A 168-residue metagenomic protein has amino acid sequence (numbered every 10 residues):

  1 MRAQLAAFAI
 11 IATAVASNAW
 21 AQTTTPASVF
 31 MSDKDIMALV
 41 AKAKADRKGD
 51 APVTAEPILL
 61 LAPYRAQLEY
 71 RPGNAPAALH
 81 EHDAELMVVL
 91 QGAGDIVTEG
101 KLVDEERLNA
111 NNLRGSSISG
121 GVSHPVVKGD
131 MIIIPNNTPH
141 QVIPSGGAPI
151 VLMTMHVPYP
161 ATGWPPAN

Functional and structural regions predicted by a protein language model:
M1-R2: N-terminal secretory signal peptides that target proteins for export/translocation
A6-N18: Bacterial N-terminal signal peptides
A19-E81, P165-N168: A short, N-terminal "cap"/entry segment at the start of jelly-roll beta-barrel domains of the cupin/DSBH fold
A78, E85-V88, S123-H124, M131-I132: His/acidic/aromatic-lined binding-pocket segments of jelly-roll/cupin-type domains and related regulatory beta-sandwich
E81-G100, L108-S117: Short, conserved beta-strand element in jelly-roll/cupin
P125-G146: Conserved metal-binding segment of the jelly-roll/cupin
G147-P165: A short hydrophobic beta-strand segment most commonly corresponding to one strand of the jelly-roll/cupin
